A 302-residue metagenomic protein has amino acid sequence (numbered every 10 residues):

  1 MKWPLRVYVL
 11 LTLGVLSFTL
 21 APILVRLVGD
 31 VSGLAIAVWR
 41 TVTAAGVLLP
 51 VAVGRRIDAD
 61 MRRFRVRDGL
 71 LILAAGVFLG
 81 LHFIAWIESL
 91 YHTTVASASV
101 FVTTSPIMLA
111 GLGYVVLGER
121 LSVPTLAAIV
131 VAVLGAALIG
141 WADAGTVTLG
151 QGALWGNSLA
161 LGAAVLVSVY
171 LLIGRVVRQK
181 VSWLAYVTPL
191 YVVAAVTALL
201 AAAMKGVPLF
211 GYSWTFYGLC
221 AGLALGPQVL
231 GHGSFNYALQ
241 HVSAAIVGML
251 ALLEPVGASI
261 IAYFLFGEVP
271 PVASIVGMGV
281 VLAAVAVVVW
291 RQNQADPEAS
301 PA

Functional and structural regions predicted by a protein language model:
M1, T41, L134, W141-A142 (+2 more regions): C-terminal-most transmembrane helix of multi-pass membrane proteins
M1-W39, A44-G46, V77, A85 (+3 more regions): Glycine-/small-residue-enriched transmembrane alpha-helix faces in small-molecule transporters and effluxers
R6-L16, A59-A85, L154-A163, A202 (+2 more regions): Loop-to-transmembrane-helix transition segments
I23-V31, A59-M61, Y91, G140-A153 (+3 more regions): Membrane-interface helix termini and inter-helical loops of multi-pass transporters
D30-L81, M108, V165-I173, T188-K205 (+4 more regions): Transmembrane alpha-helices of multi-pass small-molecule transport proteins
A35-G46, I87-R120, T125, A163 (+1 more regions): Specific alpha-helical transmembrane segments that line the substrate/conduction pathway and gating interfaces
W39, A98-T104, I173-A195, A224 (+1 more regions): Helix-helix packing/entry segments at the starts of transmembrane helices
L48, L73, L112, L121-D143 (+4 more regions): Hydrophobic transmembrane alpha-helices of multi-pass small-molecule transport proteins
